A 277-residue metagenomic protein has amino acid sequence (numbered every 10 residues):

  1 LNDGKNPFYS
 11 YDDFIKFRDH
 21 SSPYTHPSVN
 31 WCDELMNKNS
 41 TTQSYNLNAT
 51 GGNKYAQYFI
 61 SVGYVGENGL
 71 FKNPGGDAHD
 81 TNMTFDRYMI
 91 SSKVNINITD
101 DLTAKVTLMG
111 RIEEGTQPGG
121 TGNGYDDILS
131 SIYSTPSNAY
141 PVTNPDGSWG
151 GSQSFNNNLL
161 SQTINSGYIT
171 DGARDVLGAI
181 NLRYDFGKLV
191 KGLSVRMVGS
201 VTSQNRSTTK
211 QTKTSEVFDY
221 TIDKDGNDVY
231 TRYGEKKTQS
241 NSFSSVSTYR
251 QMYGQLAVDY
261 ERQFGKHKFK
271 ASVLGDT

Functional and structural regions predicted by a protein language model:
L1-S21, G120: Conserved small-residue
P23-G63, E67-L70, T81-N157, G167-R174 (+4 more regions): Flexible loop and strand-edge segments within Gram-negative outer membrane beta-barrel domains
G76-T81, T121-Y133, Q211-T221, N227 (+1 more regions): Flexible, surface-exposed loop regions and adjacent strand-edge segments of Gram-negative outer-membrane beta-barrel
S194-T202, K270-D276: Extended hydrophobic secondary-structure segments that form protein cores and membrane-embedded regions
V229-S240, M252: Alpha-solenoid helical-repeat scaffolds
